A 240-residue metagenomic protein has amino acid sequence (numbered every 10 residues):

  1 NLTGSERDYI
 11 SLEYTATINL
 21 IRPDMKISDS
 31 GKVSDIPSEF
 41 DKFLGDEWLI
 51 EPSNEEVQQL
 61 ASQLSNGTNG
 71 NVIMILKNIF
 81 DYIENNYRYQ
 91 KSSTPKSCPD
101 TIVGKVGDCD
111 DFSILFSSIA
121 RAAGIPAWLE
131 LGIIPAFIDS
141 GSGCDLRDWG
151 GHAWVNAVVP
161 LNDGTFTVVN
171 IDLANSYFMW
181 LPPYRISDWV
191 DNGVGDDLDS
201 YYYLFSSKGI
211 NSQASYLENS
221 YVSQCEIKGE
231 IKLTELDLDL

Functional and structural regions predicted by a protein language model:
N1-I21: Intrinsically disordered, low-complexity N-terminal segments that are enriched in acidic
S5-R7, C109, D191: Glycine-centered small-residue hotspots that permit tight backbone geometry or close packing
Y14-G107, L115-S118, A122, L198 (+1 more regions): Secondary-structure boundary elements
D111-N211, S215: Hydrophobic/aromatic-rich core segments of domains that either
